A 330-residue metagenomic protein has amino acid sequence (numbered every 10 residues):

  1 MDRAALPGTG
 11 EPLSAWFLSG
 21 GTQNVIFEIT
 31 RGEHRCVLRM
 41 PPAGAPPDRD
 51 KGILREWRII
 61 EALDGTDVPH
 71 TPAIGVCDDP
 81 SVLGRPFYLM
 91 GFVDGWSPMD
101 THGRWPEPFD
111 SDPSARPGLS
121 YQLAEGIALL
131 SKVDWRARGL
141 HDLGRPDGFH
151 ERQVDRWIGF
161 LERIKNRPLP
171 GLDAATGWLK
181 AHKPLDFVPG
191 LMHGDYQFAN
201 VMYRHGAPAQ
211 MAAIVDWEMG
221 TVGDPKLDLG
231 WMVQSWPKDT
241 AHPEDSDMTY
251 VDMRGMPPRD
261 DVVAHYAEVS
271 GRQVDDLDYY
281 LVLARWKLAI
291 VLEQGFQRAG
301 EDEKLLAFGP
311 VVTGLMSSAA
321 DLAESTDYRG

Functional and structural regions predicted by a protein language model:
M1-T9: Juxta-kinase regulatory segment immediately upstream of eukaryotic protein kinase catalytic domains
S14-A174, W178-L191, H205-A209: ATP-binding pocket architecture of kinase catalytic cores
G118, G144-R145, R272-A284: All-alpha amphipathic helical-bundle segments outside canonical DNA-binding/catalytic cores that form hydrophobic
R163, D247-P257, D261-Q273, L288-G330: ATP/Mg2+ or Mg2+-diphosphate-binding catalytic cores that bind nucleotide phosphates or diphosphates via glycine-rich
L191-H193, F198: Catalytic-loop of the protein kinase fold
V201-Y203: Hydrophobic residue at the +6 position relative to the catalytic HRD Asp in the kinase catalytic loop
V215-G220: Activation of the activation-loop gatekeeper triad in protein kinase-fold domains
D228-P243: C-lobe/activation-segment region of protein kinase-like
